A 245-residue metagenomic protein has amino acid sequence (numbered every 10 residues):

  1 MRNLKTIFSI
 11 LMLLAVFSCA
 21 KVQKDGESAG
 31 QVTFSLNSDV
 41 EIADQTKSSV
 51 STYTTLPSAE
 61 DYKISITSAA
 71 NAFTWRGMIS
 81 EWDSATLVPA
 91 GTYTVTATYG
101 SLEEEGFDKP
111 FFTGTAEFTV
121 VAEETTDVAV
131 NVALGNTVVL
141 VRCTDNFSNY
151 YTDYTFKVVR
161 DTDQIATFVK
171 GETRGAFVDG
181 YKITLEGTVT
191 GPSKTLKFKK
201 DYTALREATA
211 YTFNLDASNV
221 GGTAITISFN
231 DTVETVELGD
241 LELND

Functional and structural regions predicted by a protein language model:
M1-S18: Sec-dependent bacterial lipoprotein signal peptides
C19-A69, S80, A85-D245: Extracytoplasmic cysteine-anchoring/structural motifs
R76-M78: Short, structured beta-strand/loop micro-motifs enriched in basic residues and often containing a Trp
